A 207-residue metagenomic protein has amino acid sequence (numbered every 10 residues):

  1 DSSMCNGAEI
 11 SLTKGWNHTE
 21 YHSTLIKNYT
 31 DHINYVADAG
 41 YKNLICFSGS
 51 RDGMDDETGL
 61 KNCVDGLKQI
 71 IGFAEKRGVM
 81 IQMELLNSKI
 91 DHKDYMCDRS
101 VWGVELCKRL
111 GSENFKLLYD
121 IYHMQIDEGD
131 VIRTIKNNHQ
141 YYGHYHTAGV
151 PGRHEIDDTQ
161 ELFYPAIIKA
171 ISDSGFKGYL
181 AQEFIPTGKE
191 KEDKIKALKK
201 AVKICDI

Functional and structural regions predicted by a protein language model:
D1-C5: Short, structured active-site "lid" loops
N6-S11, S50-D52, L85-K89, I121-H123 (+2 more regions): Active-site-proximal loop/turn and secondary-structure-junction residues that shape catalytic pockets, frequently
E9, E57-G59, I207: Generic structural signal for short, solvent-exposed loop/turn connectors between secondary structure elements
T13-K116, I126: Active-site acidic/histidine proton-transfer and metal-coordination neighborhood in alpha/beta enzyme cores
D31, G40-K42, M80, C97-Y119 (+1 more regions): Histidine-acidic metal/acid-base catalytic patches
